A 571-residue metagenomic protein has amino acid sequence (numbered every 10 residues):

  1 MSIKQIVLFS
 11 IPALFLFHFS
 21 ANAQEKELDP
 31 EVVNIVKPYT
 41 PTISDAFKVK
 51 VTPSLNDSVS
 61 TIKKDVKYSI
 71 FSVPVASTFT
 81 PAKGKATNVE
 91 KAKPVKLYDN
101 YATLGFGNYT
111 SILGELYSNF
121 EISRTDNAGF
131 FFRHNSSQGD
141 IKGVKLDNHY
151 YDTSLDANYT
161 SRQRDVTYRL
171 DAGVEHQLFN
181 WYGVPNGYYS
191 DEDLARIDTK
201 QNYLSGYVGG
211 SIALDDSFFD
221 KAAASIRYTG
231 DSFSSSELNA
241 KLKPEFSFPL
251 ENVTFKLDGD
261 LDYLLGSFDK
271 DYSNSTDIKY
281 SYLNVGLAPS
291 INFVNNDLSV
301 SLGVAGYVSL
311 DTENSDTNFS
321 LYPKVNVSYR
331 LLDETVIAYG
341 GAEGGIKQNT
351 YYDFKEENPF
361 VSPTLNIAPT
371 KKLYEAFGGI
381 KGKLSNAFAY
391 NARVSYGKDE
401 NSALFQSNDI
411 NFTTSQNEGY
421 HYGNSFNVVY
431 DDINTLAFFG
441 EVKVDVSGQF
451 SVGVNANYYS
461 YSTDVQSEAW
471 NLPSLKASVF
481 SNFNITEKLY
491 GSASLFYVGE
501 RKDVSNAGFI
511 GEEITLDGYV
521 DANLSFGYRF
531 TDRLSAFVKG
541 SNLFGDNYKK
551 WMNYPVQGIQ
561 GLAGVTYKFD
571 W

Functional and structural regions predicted by a protein language model:
M1-E27, S481, I559, G564-W571: Bacterial Sec-dependent N-terminal signal peptides
A21-A92: N-terminal periplasmic/intermembrane-space "pro-region" immediately following the signal or transit peptide
K83-K85, K93-A102, F106-G143, D147-T153: Outer-membrane beta-barrel translocator/receptor signature
L97, A102-G105, S299-G303, Y307-W571: Exposed, low-structure sequence patches enriched in small/polar residues
L116-F120, F130, L155-S161, G206-L214 (+11 more regions): Residues on the lipid-exposed face of transmembrane beta-strands in outer-membrane beta-barrel proteins
F120-I141, D258-D260, Y280-D311, D445-S460: Surface-exposed extracellular loop regions of Gram-negative outer-membrane beta-barrel proteins
S137-Y150, S154, D171-F219, A223-N239: Flexible loop and strand-edge segments within Gram-negative outer membrane beta-barrel domains
D198-G209, S225-N296, N427: Outer-membrane beta-barrel transmembrane domain signature of Gram-negative proteins, especially the mid-to-C-terminal
